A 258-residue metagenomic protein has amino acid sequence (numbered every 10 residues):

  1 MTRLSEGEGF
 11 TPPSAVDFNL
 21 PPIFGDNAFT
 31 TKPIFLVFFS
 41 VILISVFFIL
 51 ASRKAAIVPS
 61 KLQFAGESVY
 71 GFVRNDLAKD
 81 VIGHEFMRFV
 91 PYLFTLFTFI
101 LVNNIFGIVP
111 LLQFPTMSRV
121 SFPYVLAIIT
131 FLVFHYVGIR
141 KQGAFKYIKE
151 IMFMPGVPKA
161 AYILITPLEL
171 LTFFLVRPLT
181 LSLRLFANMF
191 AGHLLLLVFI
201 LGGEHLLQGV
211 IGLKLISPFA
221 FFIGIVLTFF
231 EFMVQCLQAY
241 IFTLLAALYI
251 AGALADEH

Functional and structural regions predicted by a protein language model:
M1-H258: Selective transmembrane helix interface/packing segments
